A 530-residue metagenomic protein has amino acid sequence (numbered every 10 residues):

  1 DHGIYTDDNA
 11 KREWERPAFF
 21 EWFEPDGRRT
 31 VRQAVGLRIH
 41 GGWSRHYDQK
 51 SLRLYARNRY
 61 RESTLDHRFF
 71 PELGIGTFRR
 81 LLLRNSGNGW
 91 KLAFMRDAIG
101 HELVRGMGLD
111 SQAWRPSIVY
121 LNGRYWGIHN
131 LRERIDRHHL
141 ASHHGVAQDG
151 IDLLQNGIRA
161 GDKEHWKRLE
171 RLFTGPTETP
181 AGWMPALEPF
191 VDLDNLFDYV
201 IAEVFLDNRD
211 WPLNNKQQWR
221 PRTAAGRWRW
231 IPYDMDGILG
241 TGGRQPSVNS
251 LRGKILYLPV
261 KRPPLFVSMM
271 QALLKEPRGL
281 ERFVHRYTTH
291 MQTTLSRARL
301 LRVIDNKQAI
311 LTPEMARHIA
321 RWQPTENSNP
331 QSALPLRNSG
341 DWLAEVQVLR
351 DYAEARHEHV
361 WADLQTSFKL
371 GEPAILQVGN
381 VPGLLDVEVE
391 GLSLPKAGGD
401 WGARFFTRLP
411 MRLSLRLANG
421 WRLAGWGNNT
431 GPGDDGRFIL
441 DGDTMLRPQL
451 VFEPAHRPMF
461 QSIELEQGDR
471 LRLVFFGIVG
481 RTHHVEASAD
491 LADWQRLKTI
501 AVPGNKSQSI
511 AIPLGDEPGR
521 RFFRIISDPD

Functional and structural regions predicted by a protein language model:
D1-E13, A18-F19, R28, L37 (+10 more regions): Middle-to-C-terminal accessory/interaction subdomains
G3-E164: Conserved ATP-binding subdomain of kinase catalytic cores across diverse folds
Q323, P410-D434: Surface-exposed interfaces of beta-sheet-rich extracellular modules
V378-G379, G436-H456: Conserved "repeat-terminator" motif of extracellular CCP/Sushi domains
G379-L385, L417-W421, F476-H483, L491: Short proline/glycine-enriched turn/loop motifs at strand-loop junctions of beta-rich domains
E388-G420, L440-G442, G477-V479, G504: Extracellular modular ligand-binding repeats in secreted and cell-surface proteins
R408, M445, V451-D530: Short, composition-biased motifs enriched in small/polar/acidic residues
G427-L440, Q495-V502: Surface-exposed, flexible coil segments in extracellular/virion-facing regions
